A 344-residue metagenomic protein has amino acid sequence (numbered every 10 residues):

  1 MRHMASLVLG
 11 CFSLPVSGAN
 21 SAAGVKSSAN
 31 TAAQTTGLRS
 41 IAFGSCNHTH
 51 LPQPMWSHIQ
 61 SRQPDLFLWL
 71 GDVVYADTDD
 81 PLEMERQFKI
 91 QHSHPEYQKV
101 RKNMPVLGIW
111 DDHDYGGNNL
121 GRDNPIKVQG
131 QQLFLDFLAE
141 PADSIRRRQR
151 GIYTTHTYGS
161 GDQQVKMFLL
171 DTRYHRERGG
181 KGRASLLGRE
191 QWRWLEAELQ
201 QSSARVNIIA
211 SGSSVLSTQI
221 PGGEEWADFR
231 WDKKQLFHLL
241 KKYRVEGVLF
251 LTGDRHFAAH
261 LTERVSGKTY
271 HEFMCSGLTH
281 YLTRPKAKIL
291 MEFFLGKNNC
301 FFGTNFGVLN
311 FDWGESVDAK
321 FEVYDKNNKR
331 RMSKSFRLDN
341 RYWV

Functional and structural regions predicted by a protein language model:
M1-R2, H113: Residue-level micro-sites within transmembrane alpha helices that shape and flank functional polar/acidic positions
R2-A22: N-terminal export signals
G24-V344: Metal-dependent phosphoester/phosphodiester hydrolase catalytic core
